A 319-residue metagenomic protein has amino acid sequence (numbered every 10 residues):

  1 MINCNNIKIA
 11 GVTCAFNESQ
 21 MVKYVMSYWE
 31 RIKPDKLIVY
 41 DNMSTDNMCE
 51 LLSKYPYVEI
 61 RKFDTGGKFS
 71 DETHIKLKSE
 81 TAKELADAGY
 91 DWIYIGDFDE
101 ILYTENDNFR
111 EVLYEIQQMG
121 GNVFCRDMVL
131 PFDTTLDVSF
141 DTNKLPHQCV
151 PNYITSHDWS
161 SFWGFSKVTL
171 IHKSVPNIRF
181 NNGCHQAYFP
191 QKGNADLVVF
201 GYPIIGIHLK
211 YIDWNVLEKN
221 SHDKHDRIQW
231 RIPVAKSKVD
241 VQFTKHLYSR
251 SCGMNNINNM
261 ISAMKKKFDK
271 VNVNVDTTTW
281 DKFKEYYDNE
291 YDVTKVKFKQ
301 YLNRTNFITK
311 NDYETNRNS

Functional and structural regions predicted by a protein language model:
M1-S27: N-proximal low-complexity "stem/linker" segments adjacent to membrane-targeting elements
K8, D35-K36: Residues at the starts of beta-strands that form the adenosine-phosphate
S27-D35: Short, acidic, metal-binding catalytic loop of nucleotide-sugar glycosyltransferases
D41-L51, T65-G67: A conserved acidic beta->alpha catalytic loop
N42, G96-D97: Active-site acidic Asp-centered loop
S53-I95: Active-site-proximal specificity loops/subdomain of glycosyltransferases
E72-S79, T104-S319: Catalytic-site signature of metal-activated, phosphate-bearing donor transferases, centered on the GT-A/GT-A-like
F98-L102: Acidic metal-phosphate-binding loop of nucleotide-sugar-dependent transferases
